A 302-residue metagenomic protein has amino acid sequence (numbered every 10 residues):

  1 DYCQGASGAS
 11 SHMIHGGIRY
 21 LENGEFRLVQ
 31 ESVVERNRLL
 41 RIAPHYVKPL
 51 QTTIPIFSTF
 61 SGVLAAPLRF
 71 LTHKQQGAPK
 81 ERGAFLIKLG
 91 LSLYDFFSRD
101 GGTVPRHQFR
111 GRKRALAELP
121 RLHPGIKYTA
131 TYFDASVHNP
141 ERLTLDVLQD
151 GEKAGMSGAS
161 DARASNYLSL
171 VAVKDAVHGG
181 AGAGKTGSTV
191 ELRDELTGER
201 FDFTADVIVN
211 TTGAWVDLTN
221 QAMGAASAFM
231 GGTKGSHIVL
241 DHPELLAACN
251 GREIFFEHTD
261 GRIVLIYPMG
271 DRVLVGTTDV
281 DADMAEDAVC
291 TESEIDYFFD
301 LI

Functional and structural regions predicted by a protein language model:
D1, R106-R110, R114, E253-I263: Conserved alpha/beta core surface patches that mediate binding of polyanionic ligands
D1-G8: Glycine-rich FAD pyrophosphate-binding loop
S7, P79-G83, P105, V137 (+3 more regions): Hydrophobic alpha-helical scaffolding
H12-L116: Dinucleotide-binding Rossmann-like beta1-alpha1 core, especially the glycine-rich loop that anchors the ADP
G24-L28, A43, E191-D202: A structured beta-alpha segment of the ubiquitous adenosine-cofactor-binding alpha/beta core
H45-T52, D202-F203, N210-I302: Active-site substrate-recognition segment that forms the wall of the catalytic cavity or substrate channel
H73-K80, F96-R106, L116-D161, G187-E191 (+2 more regions): Helix-loop-beta segment of a Rossmann-like dinucleotide-binding subdomain
R163-T189, L196: A conserved short coil-to-beta-strand element within the FAD-binding core of flavoproteins
